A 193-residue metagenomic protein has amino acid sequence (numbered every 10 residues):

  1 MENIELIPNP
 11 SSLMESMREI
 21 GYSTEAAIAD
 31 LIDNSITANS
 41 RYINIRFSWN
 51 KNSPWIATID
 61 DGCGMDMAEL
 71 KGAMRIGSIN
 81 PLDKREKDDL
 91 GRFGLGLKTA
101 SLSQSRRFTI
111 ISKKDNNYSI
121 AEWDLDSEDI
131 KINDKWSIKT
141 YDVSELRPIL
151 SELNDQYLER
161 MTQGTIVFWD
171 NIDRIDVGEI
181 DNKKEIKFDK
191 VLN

Functional and structural regions predicted by a protein language model:
M1-K51, A68-M74: Bergerat-fold GHKL ATPase/HATPase_c domain
R41-I45, P81-K87: Active-site phosphate-binding and catalytic loops of NTP-dependent enzymes
K51-S53, N116-N117: Short, solvent-exposed loop/turn segments that connect beta-strands within catalytic domains and beta-strand-rich
P54-I56, T165: Short beta-strand element(s) in the Bergerat
D60: Acidic ATP/Mg2+-coordinating residue in the GHKL
C63-G64: Glycine-rich G1-box
I76-I79: Long, hydrophobic/aromatic-enriched structural stretches that serve as scaffold segments
D83-N193: GHKL-type ATPase core
